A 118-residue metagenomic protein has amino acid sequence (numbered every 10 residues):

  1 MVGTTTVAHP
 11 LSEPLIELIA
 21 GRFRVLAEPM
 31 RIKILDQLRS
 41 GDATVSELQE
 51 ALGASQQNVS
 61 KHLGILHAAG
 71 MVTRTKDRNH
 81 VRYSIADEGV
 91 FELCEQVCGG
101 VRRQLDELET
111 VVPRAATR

Functional and structural regions predicted by a protein language model:
M1-P14, L18, G89-R118: Amphipathic alpha-helical dimerization/coiled-coil segments that flank or bridge DNA-binding/regulatory modules
P14-Q57, D77-G89: N-terminal helix-turn-helix DNA-binding core of bacterial DNA-binding proteins
D42-A43, H67, C98: Residue-level detector of secondary-structure transition/capping positions
E50, H67-A68: Alpha-helical residues within the helix-turn-helix
H62: Residues within the DNA-recognition helix of helix-turn-helix
